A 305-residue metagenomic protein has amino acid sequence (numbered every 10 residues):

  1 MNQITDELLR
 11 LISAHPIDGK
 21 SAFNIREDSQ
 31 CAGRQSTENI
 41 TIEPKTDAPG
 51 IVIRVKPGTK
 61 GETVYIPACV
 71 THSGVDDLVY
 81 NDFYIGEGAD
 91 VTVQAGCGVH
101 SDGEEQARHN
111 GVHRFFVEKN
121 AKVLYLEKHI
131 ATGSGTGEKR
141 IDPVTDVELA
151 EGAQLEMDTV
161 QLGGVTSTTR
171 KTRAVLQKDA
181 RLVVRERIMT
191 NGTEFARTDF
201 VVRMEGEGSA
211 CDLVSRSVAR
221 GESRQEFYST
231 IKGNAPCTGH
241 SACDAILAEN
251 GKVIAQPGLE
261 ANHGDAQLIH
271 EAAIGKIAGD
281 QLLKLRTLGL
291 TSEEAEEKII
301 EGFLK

Functional and structural regions predicted by a protein language model:
M1-I25, S29: C-terminal functional modules
S21-E27, C31-L283, T287-L290, I300-K305: Conserved beta-strand/loop scaffold segments within soluble protein domains that form the structured core and edges
